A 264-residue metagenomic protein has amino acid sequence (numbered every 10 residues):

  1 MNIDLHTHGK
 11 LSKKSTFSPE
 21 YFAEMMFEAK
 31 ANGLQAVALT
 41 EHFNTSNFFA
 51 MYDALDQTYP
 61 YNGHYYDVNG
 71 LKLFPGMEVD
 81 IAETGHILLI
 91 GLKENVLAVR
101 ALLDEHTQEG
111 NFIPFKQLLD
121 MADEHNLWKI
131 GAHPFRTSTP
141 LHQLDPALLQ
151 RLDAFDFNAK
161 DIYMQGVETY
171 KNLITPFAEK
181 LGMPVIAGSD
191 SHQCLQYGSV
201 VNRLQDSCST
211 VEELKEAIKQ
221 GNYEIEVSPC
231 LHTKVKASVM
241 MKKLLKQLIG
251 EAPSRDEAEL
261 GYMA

Functional and structural regions predicted by a protein language model:
M1-E28, G33, S46, D53-T58 (+2 more regions): Charged catalytic cores and adjacent phosphate/nucleic-acid-binding surfaces used for phosphate/nucleic-acid chemistry
A38-L39, G131, D156: Conserved beta-strand positions in the central sheet of alpha/beta enzyme cores
Y52, P114-I130, N172-L181: Surface-exposed amphipathic alpha-helices with a cationic face
D56-L71: Short mixed-charge
N69-I81, M164: A short, structured active-site edge motif that brings together acidic residues
I87-N126: Binuclear metal-dependent hydrolase catalytic cores centered on His/Asp/Glu-rich metal-binding motifs
L127-T139: Aromatic-lined carbohydrate-recognition surfaces of secreted/lumenal glycan-active proteins
